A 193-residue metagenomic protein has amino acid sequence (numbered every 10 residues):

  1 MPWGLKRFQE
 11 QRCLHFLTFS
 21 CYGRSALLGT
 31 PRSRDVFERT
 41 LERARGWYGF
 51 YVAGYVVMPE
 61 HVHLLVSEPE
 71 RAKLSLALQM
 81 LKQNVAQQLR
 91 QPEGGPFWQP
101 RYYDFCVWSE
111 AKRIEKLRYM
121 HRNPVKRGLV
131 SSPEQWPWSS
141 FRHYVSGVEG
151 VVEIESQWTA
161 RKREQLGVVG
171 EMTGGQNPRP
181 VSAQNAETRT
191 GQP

Functional and structural regions predicted by a protein language model:
M1-P193: Short catalytic/metal-binding and nucleic-acid-binding patches
